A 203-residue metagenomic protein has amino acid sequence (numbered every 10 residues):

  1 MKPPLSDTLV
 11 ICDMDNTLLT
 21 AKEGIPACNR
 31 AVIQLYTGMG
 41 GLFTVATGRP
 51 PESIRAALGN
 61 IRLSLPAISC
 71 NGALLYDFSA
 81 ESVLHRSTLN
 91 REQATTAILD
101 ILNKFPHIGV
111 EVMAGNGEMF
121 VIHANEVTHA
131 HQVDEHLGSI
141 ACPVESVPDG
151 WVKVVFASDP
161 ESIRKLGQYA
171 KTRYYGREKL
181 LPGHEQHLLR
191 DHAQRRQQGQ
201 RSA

Functional and structural regions predicted by a protein language model:
M1-P4, R55-I61, Y169: Short amphipathic alpha-helices and their capping/turn segments at secondary-structure boundaries
P4-S6, M39: Short loop/turn elements that form and flank the Walker-type P-loop nucleotide-binding site in RecA-like NTPase cores
S6-E23: Asp-based phosphoryl-transfer active-site loop
T17, L42, S82-H85, W151-V154 (+1 more regions): Conserved short-loop catalytic and cofactor-binding motifs
A21, V45-A46, S158, A193: Small/polar loops that bind or transfer phosphate-bearing groups
I25-V127: Active-site phosphate-binding/coordination module
H107-A203: Conserved acidic, metal-coordinating active-site core of Asp-based, Mg2+-dependent phosphoryl-transfer enzymes
